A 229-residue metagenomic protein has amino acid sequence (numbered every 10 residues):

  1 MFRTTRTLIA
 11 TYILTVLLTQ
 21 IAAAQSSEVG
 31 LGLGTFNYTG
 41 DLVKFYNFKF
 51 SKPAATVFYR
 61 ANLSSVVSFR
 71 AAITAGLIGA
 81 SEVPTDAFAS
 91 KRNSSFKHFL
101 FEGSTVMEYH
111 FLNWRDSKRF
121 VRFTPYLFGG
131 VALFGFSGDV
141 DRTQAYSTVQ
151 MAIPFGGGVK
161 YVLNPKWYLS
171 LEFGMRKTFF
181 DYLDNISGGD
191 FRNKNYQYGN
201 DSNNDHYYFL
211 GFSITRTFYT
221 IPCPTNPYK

Functional and structural regions predicted by a protein language model:
A23-N62, G211-P224: Short glycine/proline- and aromatic-enriched beta-strand/turn motifs that initiate or cap beta-hairpins
Q25, K49-P53, F99-G103, F123 (+2 more regions): Residues that define the transmembrane beta-barrel architecture of outer-membrane proteins
S27, S65-F69, R115, K166-L169 (+1 more regions): Repeated loop/turn-to-beta-strand initiation elements of outer-membrane beta-barrel proteins
L31, V57-A61, T105-Y109, G129-L133 (+3 more regions): Residues on the lipid-exposed face of transmembrane beta-strands in outer-membrane beta-barrel proteins
L33-T39, A75-G79, F111, V131-S137 (+2 more regions): Transmembrane beta-strands of outer-membrane beta-barrel pores
T39-F45, F88-F96, V140-A145, Q197-N200: Extracellular loop and loop/strand-boundary signature of outer-membrane beta-barrel proteins
S65-D139: Gram-negative (and chloroplast) outer-membrane scaffold detector with strong preference for beta-barrel transmembrane
E82-V83, N164-K229: Predominantly the C-terminal beta-signal and adjacent terminal strand-loop region of outer-membrane beta-barrel
